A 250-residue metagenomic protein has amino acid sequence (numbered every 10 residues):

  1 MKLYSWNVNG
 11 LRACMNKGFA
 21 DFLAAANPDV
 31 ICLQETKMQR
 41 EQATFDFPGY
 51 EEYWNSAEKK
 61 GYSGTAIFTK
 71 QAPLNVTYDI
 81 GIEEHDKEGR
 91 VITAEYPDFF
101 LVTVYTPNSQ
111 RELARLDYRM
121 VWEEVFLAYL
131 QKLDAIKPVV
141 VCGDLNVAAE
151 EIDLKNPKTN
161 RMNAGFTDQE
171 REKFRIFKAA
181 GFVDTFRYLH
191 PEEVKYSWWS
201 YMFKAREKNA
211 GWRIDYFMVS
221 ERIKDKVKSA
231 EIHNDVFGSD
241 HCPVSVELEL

Functional and structural regions predicted by a protein language model:
M1-F47, E51, A57-S63, Y78 (+1 more regions): N-terminal, active-site-proximal structural segment of metallo-dependent hydrolase catalytic domains
M1-N9, D98-Q110, C142: Active-site-proximal beta-strand elements of phosphoester/diester hydrolases
N7, L23-E41, L101, L130-E151 (+4 more regions): Active-site beta-strand/loop signature of hydrolases that rely on acidic residues for catalysis
K37, A43-S109: Structured beta-strand-rich core segments of catalytic domains in phosphoester-bond hydrolases
E51, E124-A210, I214: Metal-dependent phosphoesterases centered on the DNase I-like endonuclease/exonuclease/phosphatase
K60-N75, E193, A205-D225: Conserved beta strand-loop-helix elements of the APE1-like EEP
K70, A94-P97, S220-E221, V246-L250: Active-site beta-strand termini and strand-to-loop segments that position acidic
G81-I82, P107-E123, K158-M162: Surface-exposed cleft-lining segments at the edges of enzyme active sites
